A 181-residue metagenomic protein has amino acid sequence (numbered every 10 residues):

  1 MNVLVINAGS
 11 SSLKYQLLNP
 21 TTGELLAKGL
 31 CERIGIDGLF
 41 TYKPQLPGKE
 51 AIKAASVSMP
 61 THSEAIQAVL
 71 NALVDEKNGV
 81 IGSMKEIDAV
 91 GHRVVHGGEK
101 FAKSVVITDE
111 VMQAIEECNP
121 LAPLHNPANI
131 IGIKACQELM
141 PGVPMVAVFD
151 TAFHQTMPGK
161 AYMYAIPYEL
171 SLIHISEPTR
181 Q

Functional and structural regions predicted by a protein language model:
M1-L4: Extreme N-terminal starter segment of soluble prokaryotic enzymes
S12-M59: Short glycine-rich, Thr/Ser-proximal phosphate-binding strand/loop in the N-terminal lobe of ATP-dependent enzymes
G48-R93: Glycine-rich, N-terminal phosphate-binding loop and its surrounding beta-alpha-beta segment
L73, G79-H125, F153-A161: Short beta-strand-loop/turn "lid" adjacent to the catalytic site in phosphate-handling enzymes
G132-M145: A structural motif corresponding to the C-terminal end of an alpha-helix and its immediate exit/capping segment
Y168: Predominantly flavin-linked oxidoreductase catalytic cores and closely associated redox partners
S171-Q181: Residue-level detector of conserved catalytic or cofactor/ligand-binding positions in enzyme active sites
